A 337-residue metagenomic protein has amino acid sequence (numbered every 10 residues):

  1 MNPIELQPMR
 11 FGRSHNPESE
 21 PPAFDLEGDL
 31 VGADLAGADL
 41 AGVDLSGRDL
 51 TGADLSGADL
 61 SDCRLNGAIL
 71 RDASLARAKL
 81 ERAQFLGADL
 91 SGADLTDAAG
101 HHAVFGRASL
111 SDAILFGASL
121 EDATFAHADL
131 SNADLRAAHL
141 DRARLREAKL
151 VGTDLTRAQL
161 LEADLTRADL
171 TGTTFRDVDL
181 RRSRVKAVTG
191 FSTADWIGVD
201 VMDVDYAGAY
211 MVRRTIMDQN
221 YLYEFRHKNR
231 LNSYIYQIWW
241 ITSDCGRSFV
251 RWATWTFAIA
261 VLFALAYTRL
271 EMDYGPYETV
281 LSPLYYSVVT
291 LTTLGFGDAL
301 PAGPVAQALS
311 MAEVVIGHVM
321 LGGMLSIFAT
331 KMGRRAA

Functional and structural regions predicted by a protein language model:
N2-R230: Tandem repeat scaffolds
R13-E18, G28, K186, D244-C245 (+3 more regions): Generic signal for short, ordered secondary-structure residues within or immediately flanking folded domains
F85, L90, L160, Y234 (+4 more regions): Alpha-helical structural motif
F125, I259, G333-A337: Long hydrophobic alpha-helices with heptad-repeat/coiled-coil character
T156-V178, A253-L281: Ampipathic, surface-exposed secondary-structure segments
G208, W240, T268, Y286 (+1 more regions): Charged/polar, solvent-exposed surface patches and flexible loops
H227-E271, G323, I327: Pore-domain transmembrane helices of cation channels
E271, G275-A337: Pore domain of cation channels
